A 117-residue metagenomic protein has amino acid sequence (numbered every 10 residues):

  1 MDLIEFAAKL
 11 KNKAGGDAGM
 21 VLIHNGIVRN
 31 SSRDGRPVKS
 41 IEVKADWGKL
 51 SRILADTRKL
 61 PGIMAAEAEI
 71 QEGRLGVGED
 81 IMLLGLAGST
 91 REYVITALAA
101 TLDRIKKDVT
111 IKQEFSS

Functional and structural regions predicted by a protein language model:
M1-D80, A87-S117: N-terminal, polar/charged subdomain of small-to-medium soluble alpha/beta proteins
